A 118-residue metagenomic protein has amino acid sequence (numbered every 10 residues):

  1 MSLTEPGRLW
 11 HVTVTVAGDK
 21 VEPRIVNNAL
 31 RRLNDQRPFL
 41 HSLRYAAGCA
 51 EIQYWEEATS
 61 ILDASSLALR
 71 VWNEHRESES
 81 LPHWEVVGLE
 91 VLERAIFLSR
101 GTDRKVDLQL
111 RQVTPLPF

Functional and structural regions predicted by a protein language model:
M1-F118: Long, contiguous binding/interaction regions
